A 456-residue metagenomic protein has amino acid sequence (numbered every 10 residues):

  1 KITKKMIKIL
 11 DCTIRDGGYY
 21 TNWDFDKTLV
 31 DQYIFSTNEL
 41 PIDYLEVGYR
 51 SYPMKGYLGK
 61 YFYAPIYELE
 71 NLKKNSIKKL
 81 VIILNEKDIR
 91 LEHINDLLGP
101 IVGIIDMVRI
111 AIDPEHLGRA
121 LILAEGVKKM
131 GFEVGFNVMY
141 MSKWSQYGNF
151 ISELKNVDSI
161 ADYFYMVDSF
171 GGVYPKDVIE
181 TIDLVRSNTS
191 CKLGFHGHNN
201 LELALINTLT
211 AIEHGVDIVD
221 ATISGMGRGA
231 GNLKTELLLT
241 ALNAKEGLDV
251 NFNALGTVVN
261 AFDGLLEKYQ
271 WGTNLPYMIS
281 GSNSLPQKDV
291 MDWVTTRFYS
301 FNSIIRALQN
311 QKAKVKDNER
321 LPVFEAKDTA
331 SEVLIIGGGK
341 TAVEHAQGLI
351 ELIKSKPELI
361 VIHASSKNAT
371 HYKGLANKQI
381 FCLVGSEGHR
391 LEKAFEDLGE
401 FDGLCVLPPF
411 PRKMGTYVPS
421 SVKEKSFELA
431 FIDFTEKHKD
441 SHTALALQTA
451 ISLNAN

Functional and structural regions predicted by a protein language model:
K1-S331: Catalytic cores and adjacent flexible loops of soluble metabolic enzymes that perform enolate/carbanion chemistry on
D16-Y20, T329-G339, A376-K378, E428-T435: Short, basic, glycine/proline-bearing loop/turn elements
N38-E39, K74-S76, I101-G103, D158 (+5 more regions): Flexible, charged surface loops at secondary-structure boundaries
V47-Y52, I83-N85, G337-G339, A364-K367 (+1 more regions): Acidic/polar N-terminal loop/beta-strand segments that form early-domain functional surfaces
D113-L117, G171, N200-L201, R228 (+6 more regions): Gly/Ser/Thr-rich loops at beta-strand to alpha-helix junctions that form or flank small-molecule/cofactor-binding
T222, L453-N456: Glycine-rich phosphate/pyrophosphate-binding loops and their adjacent beta-strand/loop elements at enzyme active sites
K314-I360: N-terminal glycine-/serine-/threonine-rich phosphate-binding loop
I353-K354, L359-I360, S366-L453: Acidic/Gly/His-enriched mid-domain segments of enzyme catalytic cores or analogous surface patches that mediate
